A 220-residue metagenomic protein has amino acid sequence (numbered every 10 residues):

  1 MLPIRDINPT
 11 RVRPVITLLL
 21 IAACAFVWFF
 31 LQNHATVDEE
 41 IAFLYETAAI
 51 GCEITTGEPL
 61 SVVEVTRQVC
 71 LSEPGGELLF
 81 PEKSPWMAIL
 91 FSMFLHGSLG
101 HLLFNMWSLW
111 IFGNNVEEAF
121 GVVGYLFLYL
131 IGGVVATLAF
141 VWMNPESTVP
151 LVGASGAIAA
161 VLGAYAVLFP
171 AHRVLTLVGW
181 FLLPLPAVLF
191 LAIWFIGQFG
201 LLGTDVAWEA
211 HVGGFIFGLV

Functional and structural regions predicted by a protein language model:
M1-V220: A detector for small-residue-rich transmembrane helices and their helix-helix packing motifs
